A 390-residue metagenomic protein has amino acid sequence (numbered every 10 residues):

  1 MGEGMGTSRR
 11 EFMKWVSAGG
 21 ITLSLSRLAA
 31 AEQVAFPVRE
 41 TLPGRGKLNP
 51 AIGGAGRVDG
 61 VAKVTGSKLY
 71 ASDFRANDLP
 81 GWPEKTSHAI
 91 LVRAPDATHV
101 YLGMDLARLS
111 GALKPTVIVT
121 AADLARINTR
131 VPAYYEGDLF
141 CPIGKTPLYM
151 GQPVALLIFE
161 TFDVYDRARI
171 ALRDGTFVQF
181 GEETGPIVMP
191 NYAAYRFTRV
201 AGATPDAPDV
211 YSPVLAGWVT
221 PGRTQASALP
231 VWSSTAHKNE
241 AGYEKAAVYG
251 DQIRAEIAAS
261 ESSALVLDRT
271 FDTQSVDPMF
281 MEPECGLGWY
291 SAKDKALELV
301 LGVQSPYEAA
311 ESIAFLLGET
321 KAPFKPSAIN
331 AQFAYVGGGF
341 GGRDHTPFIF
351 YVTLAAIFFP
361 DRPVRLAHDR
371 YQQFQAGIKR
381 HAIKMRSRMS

Functional and structural regions predicted by a protein language model:
G2-G19: N-terminal secretory signal peptides and thylakoid transit peptides that target proteins across membranes
R9-R10, N330, R370: Short, cationic motifs built from Arg/Lys/His that form the positively charged side of catalytic pockets
L25, A31-P221: Flexible, low-hydrophobicity surface segments
G60, H88-V92, K145, P153-A155 (+6 more regions): Structural beta-strand/beta-sheet cores of well-ordered domains, especially the beta-sheet scaffolds that support
A62-R75, K245-L317, Q375-G377, H381-A382: Conserved beta-alpha junction segments in alpha/beta enzyme cores
I90-A122, L156-V178, C285-P360, S390: Alpha-helical support elements that line or immediately flank enzyme active sites and cofactor-binding pockets
D123-I127, M281, P306-Y307, V336-G337 (+1 more regions): Short acidic loop-to-helix transition motifs that present clustered carboxylates
Y135-Y165, F340-S390: Glycine-rich and small/hydrophobic secondary-structure elements
